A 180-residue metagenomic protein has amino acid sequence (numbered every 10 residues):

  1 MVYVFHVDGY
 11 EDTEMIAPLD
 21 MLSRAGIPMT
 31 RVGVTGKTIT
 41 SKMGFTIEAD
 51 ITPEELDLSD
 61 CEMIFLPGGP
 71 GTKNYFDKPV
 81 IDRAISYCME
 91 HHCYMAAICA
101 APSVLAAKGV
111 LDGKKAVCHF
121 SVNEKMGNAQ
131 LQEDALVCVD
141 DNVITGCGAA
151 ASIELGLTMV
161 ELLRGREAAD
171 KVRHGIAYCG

Functional and structural regions predicted by a protein language model:
M1-H91, M95, V104-A107, K125 (+3 more regions): Extended, subdomain-level signal for the structured scaffold at the beginning of enzyme domains
I98-C99: Short, thiol/selenol-centered motifs that function as redox-active sites or metal-ligating centers
V110-L111: Conserved hydrolase catalytic core segment
F120-V122: Long, charge-patterned amphipathic alpha-helical coiled-coil/hairpin "stalk" segments used as oligomerization
C138-V143: Beta-strand-turn-beta hairpins that frame and shape the catalytic cleft of phosphate-ester-processing enzymes
